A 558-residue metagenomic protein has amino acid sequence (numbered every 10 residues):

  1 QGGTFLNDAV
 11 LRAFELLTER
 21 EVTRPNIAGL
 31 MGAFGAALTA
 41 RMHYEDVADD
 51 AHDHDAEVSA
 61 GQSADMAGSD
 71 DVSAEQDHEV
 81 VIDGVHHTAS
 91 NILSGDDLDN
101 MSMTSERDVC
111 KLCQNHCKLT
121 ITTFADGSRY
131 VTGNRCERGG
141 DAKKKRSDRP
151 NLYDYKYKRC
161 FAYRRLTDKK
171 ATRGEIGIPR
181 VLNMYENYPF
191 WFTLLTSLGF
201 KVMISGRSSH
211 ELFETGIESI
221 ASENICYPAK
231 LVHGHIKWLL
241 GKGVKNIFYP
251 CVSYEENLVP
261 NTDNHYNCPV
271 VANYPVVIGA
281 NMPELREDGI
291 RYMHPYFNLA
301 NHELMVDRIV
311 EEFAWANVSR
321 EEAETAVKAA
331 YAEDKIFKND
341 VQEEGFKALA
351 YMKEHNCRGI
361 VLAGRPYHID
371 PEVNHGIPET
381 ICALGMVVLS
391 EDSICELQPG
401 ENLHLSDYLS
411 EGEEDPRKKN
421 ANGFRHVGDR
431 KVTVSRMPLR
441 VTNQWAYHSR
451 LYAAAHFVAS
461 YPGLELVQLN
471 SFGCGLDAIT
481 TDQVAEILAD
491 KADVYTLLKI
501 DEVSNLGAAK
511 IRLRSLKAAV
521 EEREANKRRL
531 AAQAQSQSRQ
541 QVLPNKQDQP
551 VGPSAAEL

Functional and structural regions predicted by a protein language model:
Q1-F14, A28-G29, N183-Y185, Y367: Glycine-rich phosphate-binding loops at beta-strand->alpha-helix junctions
N7-I27, R41, D46, I121: Oxyanion-binding/catalytic loops of NTP- or PPi-dependent enzymes
I27, V47-M66, D70-L558: An N-terminal assembly and electron-transfer interface module characteristic of large anaerobic redox and radical
